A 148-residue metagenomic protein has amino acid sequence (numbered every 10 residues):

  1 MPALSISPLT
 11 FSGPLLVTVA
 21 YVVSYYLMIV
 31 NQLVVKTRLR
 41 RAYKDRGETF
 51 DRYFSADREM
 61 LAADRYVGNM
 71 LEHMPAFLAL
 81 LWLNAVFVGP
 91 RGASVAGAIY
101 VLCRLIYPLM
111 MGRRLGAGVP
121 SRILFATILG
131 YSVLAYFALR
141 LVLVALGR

Functional and structural regions predicted by a protein language model:
M1-L9: Short, strongly hydrophobic alpha-helical membrane anchors
G13-Y26: Alpha-helical transmembrane segments
V17-A20, D64-G68, A96-I99, R122-L129: Physicochemical signature of membrane-embedded alpha-helices that form the seven-helix bundle of GPCRs, emphasizing
V30-R65: Cytosolic, membrane-interface loops and tails of multi-pass inner-membrane proteins
G68-L81, L134: Core segments of transmembrane alpha-helices that mediate helix-helix packing or line hydrophobic substrate/ligand
L81-L102: Short alpha-helical packing/oligomerization segments
I106-V133: Interfacial loop-to-transmembrane junctions
A138-R148: Juxtamembrane boundary at the C-terminal end of a transmembrane helix
